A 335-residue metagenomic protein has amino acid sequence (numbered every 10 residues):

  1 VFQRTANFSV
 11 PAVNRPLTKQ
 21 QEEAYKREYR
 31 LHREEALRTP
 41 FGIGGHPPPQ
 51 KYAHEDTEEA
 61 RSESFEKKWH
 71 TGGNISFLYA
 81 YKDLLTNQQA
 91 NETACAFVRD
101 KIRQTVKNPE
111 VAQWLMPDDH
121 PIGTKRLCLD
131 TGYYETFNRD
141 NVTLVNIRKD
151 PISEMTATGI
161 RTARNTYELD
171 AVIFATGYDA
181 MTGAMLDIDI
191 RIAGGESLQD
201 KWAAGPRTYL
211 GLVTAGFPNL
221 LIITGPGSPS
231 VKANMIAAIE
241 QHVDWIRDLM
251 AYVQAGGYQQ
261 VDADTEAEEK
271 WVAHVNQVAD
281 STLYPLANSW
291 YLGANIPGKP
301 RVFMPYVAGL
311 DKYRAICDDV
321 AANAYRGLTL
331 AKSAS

Functional and structural regions predicted by a protein language model:
V1-S335: N-terminal FAD-binding dinucleotide-binding subdomain shared by FAD-dependent oxidases/monooxygenases
